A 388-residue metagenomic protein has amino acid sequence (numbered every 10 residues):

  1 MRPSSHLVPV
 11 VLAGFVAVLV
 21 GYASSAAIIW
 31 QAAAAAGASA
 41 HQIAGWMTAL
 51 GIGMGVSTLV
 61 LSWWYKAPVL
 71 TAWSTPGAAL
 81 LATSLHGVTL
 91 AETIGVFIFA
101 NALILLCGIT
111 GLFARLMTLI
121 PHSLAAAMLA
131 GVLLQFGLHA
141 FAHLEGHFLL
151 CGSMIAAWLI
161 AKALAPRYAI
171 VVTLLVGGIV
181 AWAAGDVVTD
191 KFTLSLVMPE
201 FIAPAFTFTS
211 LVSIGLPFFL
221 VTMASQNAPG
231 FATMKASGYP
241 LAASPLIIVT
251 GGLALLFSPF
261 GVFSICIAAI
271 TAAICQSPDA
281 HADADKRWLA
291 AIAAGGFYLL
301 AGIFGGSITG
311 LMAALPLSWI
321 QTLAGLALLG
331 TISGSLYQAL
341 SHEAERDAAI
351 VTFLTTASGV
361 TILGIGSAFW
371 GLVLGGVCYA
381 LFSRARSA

Functional and structural regions predicted by a protein language model:
M1-A44, V171-S244: Helix-loop-helix hairpins and the membrane-proximal interhelical loops of multi-pass alpha-helical transport proteins
R2-S4, V10-I29, T48-L129, L241-L329: Helix-loop-helix junctions within the multi-pass membrane cores of secondary transporters/permeases
A23-S24, L149, S225, I267 (+1 more regions): Residue-level signal for transmembrane alpha-helical positions in Major Facilitator Superfamily
I29-A33, S57, A78-A82, L138 (+9 more regions): Predominant activation on well-ordered alpha-helical scaffold segments within soluble catalytic domains
A34, T118, K235, S258 (+1 more regions): Short polybasic/polar patches that bind polyanions
A38-S39, R167, Y239-P240, F263 (+1 more regions): Short coil/loop linkers at secondary-structure junctions
W64-K66, G111, L196, F201 (+1 more regions): Residue-level signal for pocket-adjacent positions within structured domains
H86-F192, A293-A388: Membrane-embedded alpha-helical modules
